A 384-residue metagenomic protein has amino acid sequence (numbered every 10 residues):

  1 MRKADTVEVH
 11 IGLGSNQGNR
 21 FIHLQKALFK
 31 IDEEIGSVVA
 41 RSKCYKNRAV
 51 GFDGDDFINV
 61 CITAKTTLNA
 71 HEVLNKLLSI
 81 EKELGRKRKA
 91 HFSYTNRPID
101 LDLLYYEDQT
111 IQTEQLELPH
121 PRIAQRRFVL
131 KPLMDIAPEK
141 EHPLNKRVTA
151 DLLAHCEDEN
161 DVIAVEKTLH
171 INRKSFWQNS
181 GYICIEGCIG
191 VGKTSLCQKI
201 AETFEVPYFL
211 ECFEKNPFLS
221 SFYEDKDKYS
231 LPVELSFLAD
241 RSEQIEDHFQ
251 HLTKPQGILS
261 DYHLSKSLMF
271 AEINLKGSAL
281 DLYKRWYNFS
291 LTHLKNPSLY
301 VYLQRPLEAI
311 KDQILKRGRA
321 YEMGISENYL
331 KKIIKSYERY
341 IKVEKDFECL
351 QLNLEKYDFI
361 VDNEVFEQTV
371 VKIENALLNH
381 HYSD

Functional and structural regions predicted by a protein language model:
K26-A70: Short, surface-exposed acidic-centric catalytic microdomains
G51-D56, H71-L74, S79-F176: Flexible, gly/pro- and Lys/Arg-enriched active-site loops
V162-S180, D312-D384: NTP-dependent small-molecule kinase module
K193: Conserved lysine of the Walker
L196, I200: Hydrophobic positions on the alpha1 helix immediately C-terminal to the Walker A/P-loop
E202-D240: Conserved substrate/cofactor phosphate-moiety recognition/catalytic segment in nucleotide-dependent phosphotransferases
Y229, V233-K295: Glycine-rich phosphate-binding loop used to anchor ATP phosphates in small-molecule kinases, encompassing both
L268-K335: A glycine- and Lys/Arg-enriched "phosphate-lid" helix/loop adjacent to the NTP-binding pocket of small-molecule kinases
